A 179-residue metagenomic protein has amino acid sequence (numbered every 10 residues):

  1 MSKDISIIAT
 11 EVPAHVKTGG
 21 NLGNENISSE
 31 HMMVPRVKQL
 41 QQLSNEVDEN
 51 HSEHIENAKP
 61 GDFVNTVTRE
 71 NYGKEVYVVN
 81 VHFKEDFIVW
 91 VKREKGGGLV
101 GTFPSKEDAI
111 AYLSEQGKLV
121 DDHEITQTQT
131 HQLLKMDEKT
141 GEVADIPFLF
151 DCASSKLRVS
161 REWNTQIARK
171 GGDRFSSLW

Functional and structural regions predicted by a protein language model:
M1-I146: OB-fold ssDNA-binding interfaces and closely related basic DNA-contact patches used across DNA replication/repair
Q127-W179: Extended serine/threonine-enriched, polar tracts that run as long, contiguous segments within proteins
